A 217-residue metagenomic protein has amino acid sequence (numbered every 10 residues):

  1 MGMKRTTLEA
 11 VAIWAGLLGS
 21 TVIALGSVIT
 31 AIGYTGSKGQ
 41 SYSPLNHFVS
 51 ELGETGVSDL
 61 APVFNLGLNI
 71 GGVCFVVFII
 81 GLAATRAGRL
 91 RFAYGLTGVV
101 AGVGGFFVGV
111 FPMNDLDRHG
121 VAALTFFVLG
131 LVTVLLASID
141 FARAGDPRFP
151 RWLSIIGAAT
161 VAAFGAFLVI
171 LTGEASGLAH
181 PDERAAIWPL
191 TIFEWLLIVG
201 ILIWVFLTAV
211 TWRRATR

Functional and structural regions predicted by a protein language model:
T7-G36: N-terminal signal-anchor transmembrane alpha helix
S20, L68-V77, L129-A137, L196-V210: Hydrophobic cores of alpha-helical transmembrane segments in multi-pass inner/ER membrane proteins, independent
L25-T35, F107-P112, V161-A175: C-terminal TM-helix exit segments that contain a strictly Trp-centered aromatic cap at the helix terminus
S37-G53: Long, glycine/tryptophan/cysteine-rich extracytoplasmic
S50-G72: Interfacial helix-start motif at the membrane-water boundary
G88-G98, F149-I156: Membrane-interfacial loop-to-transmembrane alpha-helix junctions, especially the N-terminal start
A101-D146: Membrane-proximal helix-loop-helix units in multi-pass membrane proteins
I139-R217: Terminal transmembrane helical module of multi-pass membrane proteins
